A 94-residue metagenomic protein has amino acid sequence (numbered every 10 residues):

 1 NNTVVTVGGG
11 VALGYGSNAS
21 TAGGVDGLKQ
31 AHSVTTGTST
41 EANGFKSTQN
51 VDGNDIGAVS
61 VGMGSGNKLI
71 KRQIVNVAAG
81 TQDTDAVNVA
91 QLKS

Functional and structural regions predicted by a protein language model:
N1-N76, D83-S94: Glycine- and small/polar-enriched repetitive beta-structure motifs of secreted/surface proteins
